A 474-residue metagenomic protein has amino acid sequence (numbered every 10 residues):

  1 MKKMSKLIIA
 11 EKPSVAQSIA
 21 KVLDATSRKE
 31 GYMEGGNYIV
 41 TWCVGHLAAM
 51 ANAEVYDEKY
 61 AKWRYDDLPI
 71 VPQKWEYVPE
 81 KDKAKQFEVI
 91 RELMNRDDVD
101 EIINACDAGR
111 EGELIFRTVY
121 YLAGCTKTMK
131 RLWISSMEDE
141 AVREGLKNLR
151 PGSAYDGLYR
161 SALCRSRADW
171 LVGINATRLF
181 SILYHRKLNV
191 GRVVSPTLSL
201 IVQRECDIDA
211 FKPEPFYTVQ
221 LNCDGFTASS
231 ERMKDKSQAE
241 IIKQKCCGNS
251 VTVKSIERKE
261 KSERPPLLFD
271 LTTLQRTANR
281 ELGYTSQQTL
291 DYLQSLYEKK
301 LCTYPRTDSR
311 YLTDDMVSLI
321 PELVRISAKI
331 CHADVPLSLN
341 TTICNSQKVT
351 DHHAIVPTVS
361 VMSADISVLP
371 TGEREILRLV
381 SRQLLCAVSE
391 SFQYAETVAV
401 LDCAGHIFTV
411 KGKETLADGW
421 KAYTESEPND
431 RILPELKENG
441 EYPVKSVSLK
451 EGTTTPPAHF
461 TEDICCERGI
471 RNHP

Functional and structural regions predicted by a protein language model:
M1-L163, W170: Intrinsically disordered, low-complexity regulatory segments
V15, E111-I115, R160, C164 (+8 more regions): Hydrophobic (often cysteine-bearing) scaffold residues that line and stabilize catalytic clefts of nucleotide/cofactor
S27-Y32, G152-G157, R178-I182, C206-F211 (+2 more regions): Active-site phosphate-binding and catalytic loops of NTP-dependent enzymes
I39, A48-K81, E92, H185-Q294 (+4 more regions): Long, highly charged, low-complexity internal segments
S161-G191: Amphipathic alpha-helical segments of the small helical/lid subdomains adjacent to P-loop NTPase cores
Y284-V349: Extended, well-ordered alpha-helical scaffold/bundle regions in very large, multi-domain proteins
N340-V368: Acidic, turn-prone loop/beta-hairpin segments
